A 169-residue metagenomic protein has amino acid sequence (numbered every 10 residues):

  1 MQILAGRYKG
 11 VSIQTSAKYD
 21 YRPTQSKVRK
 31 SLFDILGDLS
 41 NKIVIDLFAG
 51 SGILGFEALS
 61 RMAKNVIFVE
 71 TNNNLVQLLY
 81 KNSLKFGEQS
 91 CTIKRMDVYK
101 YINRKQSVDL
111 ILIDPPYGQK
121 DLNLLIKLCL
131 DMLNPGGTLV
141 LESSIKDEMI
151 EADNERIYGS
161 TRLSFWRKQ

Functional and structural regions predicted by a protein language model:
M1-Q169: Class I S-adenosyl-L-methionine-dependent methyltransferase catalytic core
